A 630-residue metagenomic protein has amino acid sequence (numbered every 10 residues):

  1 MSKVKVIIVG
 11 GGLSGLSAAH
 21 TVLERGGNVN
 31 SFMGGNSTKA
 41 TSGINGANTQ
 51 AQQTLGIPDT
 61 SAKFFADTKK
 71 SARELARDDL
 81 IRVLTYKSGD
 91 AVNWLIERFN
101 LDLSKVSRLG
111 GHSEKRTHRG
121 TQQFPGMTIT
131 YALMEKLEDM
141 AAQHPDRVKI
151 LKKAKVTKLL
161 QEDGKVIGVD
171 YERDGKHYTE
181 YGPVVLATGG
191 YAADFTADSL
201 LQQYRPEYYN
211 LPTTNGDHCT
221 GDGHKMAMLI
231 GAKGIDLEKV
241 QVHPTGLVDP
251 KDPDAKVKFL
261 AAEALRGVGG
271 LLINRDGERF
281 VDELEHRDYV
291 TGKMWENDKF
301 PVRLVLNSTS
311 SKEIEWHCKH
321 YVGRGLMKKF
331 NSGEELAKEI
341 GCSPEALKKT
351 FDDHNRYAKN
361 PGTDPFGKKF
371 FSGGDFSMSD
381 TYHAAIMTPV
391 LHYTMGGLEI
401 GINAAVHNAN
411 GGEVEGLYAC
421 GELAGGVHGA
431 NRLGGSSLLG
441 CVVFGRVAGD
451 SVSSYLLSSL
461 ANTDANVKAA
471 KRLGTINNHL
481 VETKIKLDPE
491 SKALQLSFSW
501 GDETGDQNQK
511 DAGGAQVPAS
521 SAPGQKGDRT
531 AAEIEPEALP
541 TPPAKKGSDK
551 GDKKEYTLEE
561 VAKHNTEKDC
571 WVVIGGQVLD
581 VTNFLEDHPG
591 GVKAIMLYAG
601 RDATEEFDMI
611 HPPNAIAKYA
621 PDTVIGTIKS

Functional and structural regions predicted by a protein language model:
S2-V4, E172-P183, E413: Core beta-strand elements of the Rossmann-like FAD/NAD(P) dinucleotide-binding domain in flavoenzyme oxidoreductases
V4-V29: N-terminal Rossmann-like FAD-binding beta1-loop-alpha1 element of flavoenzymes
F32-K149, K153-A154, K158, D198 (+6 more regions): Conserved N-terminal/central alpha/beta ligand/cofactor-binding core
K158, A346-V427, N431, E533-T557: A glycine-rich dinucleotide-binding beta-alpha-beta segment and adjacent secondary-structure elements that constitute
T179-K251, C441-S451: Glycine-rich loop(s) and the adjacent beta-strand/alpha-helix scaffold that form part
H224-A346: An anion/pyrophosphate-binding glycine-rich loop and adjacent beta-alpha core in soluble alpha-beta enzymes
G234-V248, D450-S499: Active-site-proximal substrate-binding core of FAD-dependent oxidoreductases
S520-S630: Histidine-anchored, small-residue-rich loop motif
